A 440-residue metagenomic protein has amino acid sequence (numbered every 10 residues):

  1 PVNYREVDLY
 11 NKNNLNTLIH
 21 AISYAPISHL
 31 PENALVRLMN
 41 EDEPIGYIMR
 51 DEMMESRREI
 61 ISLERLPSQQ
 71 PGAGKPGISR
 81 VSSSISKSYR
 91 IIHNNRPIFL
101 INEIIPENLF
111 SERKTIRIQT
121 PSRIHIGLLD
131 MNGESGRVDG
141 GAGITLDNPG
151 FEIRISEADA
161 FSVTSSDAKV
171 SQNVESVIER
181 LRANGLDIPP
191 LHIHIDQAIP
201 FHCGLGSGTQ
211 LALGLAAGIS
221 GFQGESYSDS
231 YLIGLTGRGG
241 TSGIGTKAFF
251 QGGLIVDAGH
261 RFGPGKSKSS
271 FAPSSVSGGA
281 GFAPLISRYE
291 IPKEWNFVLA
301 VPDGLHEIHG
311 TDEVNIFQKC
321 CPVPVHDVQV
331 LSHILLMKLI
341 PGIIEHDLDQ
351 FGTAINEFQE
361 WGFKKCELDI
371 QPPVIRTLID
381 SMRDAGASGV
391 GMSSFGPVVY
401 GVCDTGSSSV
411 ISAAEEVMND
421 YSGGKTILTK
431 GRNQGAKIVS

Functional and structural regions predicted by a protein language model:
P1-E112: Composition-driven recognition of glycine/serine/threonine/acidic- and proline-rich low-complexity segments and repeats
N11, S23-I27, I155-E157, S165 (+2 more regions): Short beta-strand-to-loop capping motifs
K12-N14, N94-N95, I155-A160, F250-G252 (+2 more regions): Short acidic-glycine loop/turn motifs at beta-strand connectors
E112-S207, S220-S230, G234, G240 (+2 more regions): ATP-binding N-lobe of GHMP and related small-molecule kinases
R113-Q119, G127, G133-R137, S228-S388 (+1 more regions): ATP-dependent small-molecule kinase catalytic core of the GHMP/sugar-kinase superfamily and closely related
P121, F250, M392-P397: Short Gly/Ser/Thr- and Asp/Glu-enriched loop/turn motifs at secondary-structure junctions
T209-Q223, G396-C403: Short, small-residue alpha-helix embedded
P372-I375, S393-G401: Small/polar glycine-rich anion-binding or flexible loop at a beta-alpha turn
